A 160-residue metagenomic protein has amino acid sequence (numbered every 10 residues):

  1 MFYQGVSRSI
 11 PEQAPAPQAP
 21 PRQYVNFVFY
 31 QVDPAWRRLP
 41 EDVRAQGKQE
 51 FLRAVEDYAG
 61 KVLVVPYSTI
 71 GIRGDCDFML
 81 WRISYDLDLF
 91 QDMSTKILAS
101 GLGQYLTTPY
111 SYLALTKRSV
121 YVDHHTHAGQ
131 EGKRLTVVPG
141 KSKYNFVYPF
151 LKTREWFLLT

Functional and structural regions predicted by a protein language model:
F2-A59, Y85-L89, Y112-T160: Short S/T/G/P-rich N-terminal loop/turn motif that feeds into the first structured element of a domain
A54-C76, G103-T116: Short, glycine- and small/hydrophobic-rich beta-strand elements in well-ordered beta-sheets
I70, I83-S84: Short gly/ser-rich anion-binding loops that grip negatively charged ligand groups
G71-I72, L89, L102-Q104, V137-P139: Short, charge-rich binding segments
D92-S100: Short amphipathic alpha-helices in soluble, non-transmembrane regions that often serve as interface/regulatory elements
